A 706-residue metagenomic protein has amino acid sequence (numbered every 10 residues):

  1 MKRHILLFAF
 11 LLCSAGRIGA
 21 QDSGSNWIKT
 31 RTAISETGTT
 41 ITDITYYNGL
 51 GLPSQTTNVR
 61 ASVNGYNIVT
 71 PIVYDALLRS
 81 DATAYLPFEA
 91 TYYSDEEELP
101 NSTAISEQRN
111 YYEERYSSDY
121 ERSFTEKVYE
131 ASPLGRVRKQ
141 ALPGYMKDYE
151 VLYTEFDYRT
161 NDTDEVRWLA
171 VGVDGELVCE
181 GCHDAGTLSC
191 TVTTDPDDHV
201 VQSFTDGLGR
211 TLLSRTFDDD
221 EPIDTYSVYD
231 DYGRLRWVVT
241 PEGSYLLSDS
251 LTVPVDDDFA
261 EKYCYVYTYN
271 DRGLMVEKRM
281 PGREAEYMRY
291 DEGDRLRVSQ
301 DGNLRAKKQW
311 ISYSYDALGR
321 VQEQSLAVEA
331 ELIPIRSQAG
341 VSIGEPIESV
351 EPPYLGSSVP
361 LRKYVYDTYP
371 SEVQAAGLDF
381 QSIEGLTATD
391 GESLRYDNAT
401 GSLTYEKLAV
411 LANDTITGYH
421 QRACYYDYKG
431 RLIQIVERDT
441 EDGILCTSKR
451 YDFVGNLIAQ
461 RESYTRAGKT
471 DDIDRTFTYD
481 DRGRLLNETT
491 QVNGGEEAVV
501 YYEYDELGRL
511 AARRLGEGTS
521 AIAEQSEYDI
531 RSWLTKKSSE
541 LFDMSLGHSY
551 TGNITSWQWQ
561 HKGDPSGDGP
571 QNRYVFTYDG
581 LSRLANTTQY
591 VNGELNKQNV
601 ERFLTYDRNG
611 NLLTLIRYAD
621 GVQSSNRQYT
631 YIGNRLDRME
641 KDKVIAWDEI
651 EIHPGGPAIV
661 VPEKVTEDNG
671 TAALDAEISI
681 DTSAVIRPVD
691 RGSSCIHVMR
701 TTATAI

Functional and structural regions predicted by a protein language model:
M1-S23: Bacterial Sec-dependent N-terminal signal peptides
A20-I706: Beta-strand elements of repeat-based all-beta scaffolds
